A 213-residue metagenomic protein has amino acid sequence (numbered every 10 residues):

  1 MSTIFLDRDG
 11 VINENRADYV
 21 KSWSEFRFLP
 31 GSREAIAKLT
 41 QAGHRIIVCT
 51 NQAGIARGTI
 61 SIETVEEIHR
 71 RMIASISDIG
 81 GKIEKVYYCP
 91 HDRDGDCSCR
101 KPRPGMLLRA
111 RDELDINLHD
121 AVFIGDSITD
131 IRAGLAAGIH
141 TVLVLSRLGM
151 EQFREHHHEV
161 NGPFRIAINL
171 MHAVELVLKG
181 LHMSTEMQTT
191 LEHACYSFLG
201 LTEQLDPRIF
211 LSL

Functional and structural regions predicted by a protein language model:
M1-I47: Active-site neighborhood of HAD-like aspartate-dependent phosphohydrolases
M1-R8, H172-M187, L191-L211: Non-catalytic pre-domain segments flanking phosphatase-related domains
S32, I36-H69, I83-G95, G134: Substrate-recognition element of Asp-dependent hydrolases with the DxDx(T/V) motif
G58-M72, S98-R111: Short, electropositive alpha-helical surface patch
I76-K82, D115, H158-E159: Short helix-capping segments at alpha-helix termini
K101-I131: Conserved Lys-Pro-Asp/Glu-containing loop-to-beta segment of HAD-superfamily phosphomonoesterases, centered on
F123-R165: Acidic, Mg2+-coordinating phosphoryl-transfer loop and its flanking beta/alpha structural elements, shared across
